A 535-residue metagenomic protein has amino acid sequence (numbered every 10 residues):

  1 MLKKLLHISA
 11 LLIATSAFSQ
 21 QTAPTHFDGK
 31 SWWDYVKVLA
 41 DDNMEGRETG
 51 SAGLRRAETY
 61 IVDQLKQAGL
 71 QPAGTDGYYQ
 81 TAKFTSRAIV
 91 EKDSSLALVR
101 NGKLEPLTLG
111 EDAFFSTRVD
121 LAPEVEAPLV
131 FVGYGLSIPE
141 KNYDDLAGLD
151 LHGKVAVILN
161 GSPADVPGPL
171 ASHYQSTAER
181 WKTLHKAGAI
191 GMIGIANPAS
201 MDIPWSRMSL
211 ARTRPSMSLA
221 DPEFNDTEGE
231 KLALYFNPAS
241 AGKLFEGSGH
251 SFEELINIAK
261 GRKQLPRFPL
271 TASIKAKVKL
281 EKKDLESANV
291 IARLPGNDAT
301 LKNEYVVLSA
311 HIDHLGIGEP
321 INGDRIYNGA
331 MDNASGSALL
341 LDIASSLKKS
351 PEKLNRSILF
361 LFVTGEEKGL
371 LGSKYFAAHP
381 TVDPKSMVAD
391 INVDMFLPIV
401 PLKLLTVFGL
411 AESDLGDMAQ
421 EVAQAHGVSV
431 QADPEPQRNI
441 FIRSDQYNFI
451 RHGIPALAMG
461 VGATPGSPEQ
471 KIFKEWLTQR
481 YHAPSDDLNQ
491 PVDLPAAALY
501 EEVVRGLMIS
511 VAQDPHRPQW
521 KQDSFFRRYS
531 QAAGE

Functional and structural regions predicted by a protein language model:
S19-A73, S240, G247, N303-Y305 (+2 more regions): N-terminal hydrophobic or amphipathic helices/low-complexity stretches enriched in small/hydrophobic/Pro/Gly
Q21-H26, D42-A52, S94, S116-D120 (+8 more regions): Second-shell loop/turn segments in exported
E45-P163, L270, E286-S287: Noncatalytic luminal/extracellular "stalk/propeptide" segments of secretory-pathway proteins
P106-L107, L219-F252, V363-I472: Metal-dependent peptidase/peptidase-like ectodomains
L109-F224, E230, P295, R325-N328 (+2 more regions): Extracellular/luminal Protease-associated
H173-E179, T183, S200, G316 (+2 more regions): Acidic/histidine-rich catalytic neighborhood of metal-dependent amide-processing enzymes
I190-G191, I195-A199, R214, S218-S287: Long, well-ordered, tryptophan-enriched scaffold segments
S345, K349, G466-S530: His/Asp/Glu-rich mid-to-C-terminal helical/loop segments that flank catalytic regions of hydrolases
